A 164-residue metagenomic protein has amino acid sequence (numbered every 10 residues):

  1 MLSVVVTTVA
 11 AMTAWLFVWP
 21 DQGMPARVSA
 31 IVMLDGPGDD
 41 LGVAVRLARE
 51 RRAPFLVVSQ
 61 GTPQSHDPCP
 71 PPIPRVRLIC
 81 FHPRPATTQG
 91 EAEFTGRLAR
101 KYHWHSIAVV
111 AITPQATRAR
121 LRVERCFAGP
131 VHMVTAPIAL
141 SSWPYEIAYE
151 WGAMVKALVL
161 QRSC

Functional and structural regions predicted by a protein language model:
M1-A14: Hydrophobic membrane-insertion alpha-helices, especially the h-region of bacterial N-terminal signal peptides
W15-G152: A structural signal for short, hydrophobic/glycine-enriched beta-strand patches
E146-C164: Short hydrophobic helices that act as membrane-entry/anchoring signals
